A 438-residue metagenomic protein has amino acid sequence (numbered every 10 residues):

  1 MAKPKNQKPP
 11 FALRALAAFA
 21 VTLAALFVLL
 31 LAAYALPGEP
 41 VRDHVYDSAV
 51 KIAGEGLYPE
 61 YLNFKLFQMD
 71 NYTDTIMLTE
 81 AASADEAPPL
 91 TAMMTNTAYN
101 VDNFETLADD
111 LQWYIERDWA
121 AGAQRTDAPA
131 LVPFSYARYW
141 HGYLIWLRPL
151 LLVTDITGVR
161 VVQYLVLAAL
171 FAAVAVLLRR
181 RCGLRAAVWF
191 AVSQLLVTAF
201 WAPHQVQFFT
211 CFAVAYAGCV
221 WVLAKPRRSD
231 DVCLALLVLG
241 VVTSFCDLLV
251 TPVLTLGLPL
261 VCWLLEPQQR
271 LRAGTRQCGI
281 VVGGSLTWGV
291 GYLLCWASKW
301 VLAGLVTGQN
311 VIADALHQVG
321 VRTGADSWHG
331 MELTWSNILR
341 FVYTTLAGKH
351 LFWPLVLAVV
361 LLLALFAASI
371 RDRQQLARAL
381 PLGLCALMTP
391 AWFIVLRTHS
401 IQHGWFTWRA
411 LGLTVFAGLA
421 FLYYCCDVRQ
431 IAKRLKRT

Functional and structural regions predicted by a protein language model:
M1-P10, V222-V232, L265-R276, A368-R373 (+1 more regions): Membrane-interface junctions at the ends of membrane-embedded or membrane-associated helices
R138, I145-Q163: Juxtamembrane segments of multi-pass membrane glycosylation machinery that transfer sugars from lipid-linked donors
I145, A191-V214, L239-F245: Aromatic- and kink-enriched transmembrane "portal" helix at the membrane-lumen/periplasm boundary that abuts
Y164-V188: Transmembrane-helix motifs of polytopic, lipid-linked glycan transferases
V232-L260, I280-L294: Membrane-interface alpha helices of multi-pass inner-membrane proteins
C278-L361: Membrane-lumen/periplasm interface segments of specific transmembrane helices in polyprenyl phosphate-linked
A364-L387: Membrane-interface helix-loop-helix junctions at transmembrane boundaries of multi-pass membrane enzymes, predominantly
Q402-C425: Hydrophobic/aromatic-rich transmembrane helices and adjacent perimembrane loops
